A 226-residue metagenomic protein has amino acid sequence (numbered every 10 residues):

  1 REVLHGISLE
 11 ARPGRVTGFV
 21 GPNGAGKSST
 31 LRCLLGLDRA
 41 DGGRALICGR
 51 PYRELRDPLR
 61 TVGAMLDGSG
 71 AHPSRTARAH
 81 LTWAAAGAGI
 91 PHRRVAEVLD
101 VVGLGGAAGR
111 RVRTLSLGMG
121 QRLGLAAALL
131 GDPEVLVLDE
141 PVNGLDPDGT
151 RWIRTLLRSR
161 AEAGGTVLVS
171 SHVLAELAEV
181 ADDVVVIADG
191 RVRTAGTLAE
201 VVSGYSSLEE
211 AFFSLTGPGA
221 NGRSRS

Functional and structural regions predicted by a protein language model:
G36-R39, G43-P58, G196: Conserved ABC transporter NBD signature motif
G68, S74-G87: Q-loop/switch helix immediately C-terminal to the Walker
T82, A86, H92-A107: Conserved ABC ATPase "signature" region
L136-E140: Catalytic Walker B motif of ABC-type/P-loop ATPase nucleotide-binding domains
L177-E179: A short, surface-exposed alpha-helical micro-motif characterized by mixed small hydrophobic and charged/polar residues
